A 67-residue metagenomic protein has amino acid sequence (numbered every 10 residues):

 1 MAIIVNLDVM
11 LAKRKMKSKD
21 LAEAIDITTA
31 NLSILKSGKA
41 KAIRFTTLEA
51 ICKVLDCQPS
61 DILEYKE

Functional and structural regions predicted by a protein language model:
M1-M16: A short, Lys/Arg-rich alpha-helix, primarily the initiator
D8, K19, E49: Residues within the helices of the helix-turn-helix
V9, T29, I34, K41 (+2 more regions): Short, charged recognition helix plus adjacent turn of helix-turn-helix-like nucleic-acid-binding domains
L11, A22, C52: The alpha-helix within a helix-turn-helix
K17-I34: Short alpha-helical DNA-recognition segment
T46-D61: DNA major-groove recognition helix of helix-turn-helix/homeodomain DNA-binding modules
